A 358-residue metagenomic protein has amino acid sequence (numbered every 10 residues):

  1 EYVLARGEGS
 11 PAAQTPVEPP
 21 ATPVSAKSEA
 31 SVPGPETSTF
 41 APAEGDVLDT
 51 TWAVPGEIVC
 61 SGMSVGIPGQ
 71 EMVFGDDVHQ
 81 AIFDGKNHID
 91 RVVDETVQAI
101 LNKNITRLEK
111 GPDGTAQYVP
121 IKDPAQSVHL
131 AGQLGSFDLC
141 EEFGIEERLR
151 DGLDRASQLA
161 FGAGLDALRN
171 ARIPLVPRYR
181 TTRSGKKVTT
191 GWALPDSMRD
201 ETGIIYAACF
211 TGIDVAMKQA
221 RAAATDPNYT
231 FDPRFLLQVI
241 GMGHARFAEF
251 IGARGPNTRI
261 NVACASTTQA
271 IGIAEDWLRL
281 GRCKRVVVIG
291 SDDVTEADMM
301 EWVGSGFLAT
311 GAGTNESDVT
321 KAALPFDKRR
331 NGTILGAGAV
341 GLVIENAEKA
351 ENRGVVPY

Functional and structural regions predicted by a protein language model:
E1-L149, A347-Y358: ACP-dependent fatty acid/polyketide chain-elongation machinery
V59, D318-Y358: Condensing-enzyme catalytic core mediating Claisen C-C bond formation in acyl metabolism
Q70-V73, V215-Q219, I271-G272, E296-G304 (+1 more regions): Short acidic, glycine/serine/threonine-rich loops at helix termini
D151-S157, T202-T258, D298-D318: Active-site-proximal gating segment of KS-fold condensing enzymes and close homologs
L159-A171, A270: Stable alpha-helical structural segments in soluble proteins, enriched in small hydrophobic residues
I173-S197: Short mixed-charge
T267: Short conserved active-site loop signatures built around small residues
R282-N331: Acyl-CoA/ACP chain-elongation machinery
